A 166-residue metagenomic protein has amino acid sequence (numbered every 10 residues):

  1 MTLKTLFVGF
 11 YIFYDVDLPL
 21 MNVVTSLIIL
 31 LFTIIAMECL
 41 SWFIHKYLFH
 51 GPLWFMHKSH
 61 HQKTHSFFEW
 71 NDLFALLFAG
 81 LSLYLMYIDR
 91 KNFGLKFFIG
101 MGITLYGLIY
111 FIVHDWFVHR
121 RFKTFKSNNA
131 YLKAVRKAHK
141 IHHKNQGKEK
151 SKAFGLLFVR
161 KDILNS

Functional and structural regions predicted by a protein language model:
K4, N71-I88, K152: Core segments of transmembrane alpha-helices that mediate helix-helix packing or line hydrophobic substrate/ligand
F13-L30, Y84-I99: Helix-coil boundary and interhelical linker segments in multi-pass alpha-helical membrane proteins
V24-W54, W70: Early transmembrane hairpin module of multi-pass membrane proteins
I35-F49, I103-R121: Transmembrane alpha-helical segments that form the membrane-embedded catalytic/substrate-channel core of multi-pass
G51, H119-S166: Membrane-proximal soluble regions of multi-pass membrane proteins
L53-F78: Juxtamembrane helix-capping/reentrant segments at transmembrane boundaries
D89-W116, L164-S166: Hydrophobic alpha-helical transmembrane segments and immediately flanking/interface helices in integral membrane
